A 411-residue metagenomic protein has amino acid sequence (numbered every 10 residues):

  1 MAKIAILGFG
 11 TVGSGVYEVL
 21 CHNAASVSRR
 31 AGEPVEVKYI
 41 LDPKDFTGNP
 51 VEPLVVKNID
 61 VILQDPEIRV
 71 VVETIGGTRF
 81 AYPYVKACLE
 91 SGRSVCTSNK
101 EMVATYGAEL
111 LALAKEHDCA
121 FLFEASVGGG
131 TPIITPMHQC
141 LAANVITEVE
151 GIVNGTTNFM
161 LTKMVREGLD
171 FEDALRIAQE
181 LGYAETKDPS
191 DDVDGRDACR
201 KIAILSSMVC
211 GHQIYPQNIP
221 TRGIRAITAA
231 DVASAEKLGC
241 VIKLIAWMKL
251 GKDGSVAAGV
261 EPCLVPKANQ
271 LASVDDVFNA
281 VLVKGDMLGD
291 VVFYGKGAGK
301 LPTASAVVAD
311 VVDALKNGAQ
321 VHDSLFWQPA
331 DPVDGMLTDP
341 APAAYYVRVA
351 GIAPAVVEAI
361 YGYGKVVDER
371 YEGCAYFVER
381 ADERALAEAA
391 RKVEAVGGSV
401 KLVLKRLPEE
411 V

Functional and structural regions predicted by a protein language model:
M1-S91: N-terminal glycine-/serine-/threonine-rich beta1-alpha1-beta2 phosphate-ribose binding loop of Rossmann-like
P34, D188, D192, Q213-T221 (+2 more regions): Flexible, glycine/charged-enriched surface loops at secondary-structure junctions
I68, K115-D197, I204: Rossmann-like NAD(P)H-binding beta-loop-alpha module
A81-A87, S91, K100-H138: Rossmann-fold NAD(P)-binding glycine/threonine-rich loop
S94-C96: A short hydrophobic/small-residue beta-strand
I146-E150, N158-L161, V165, Y183-S190 (+2 more regions): Catalytic, metal-anchored helix/loop core of enzyme active sites in primary metabolism
D173-S273, F278-A280: Substrate-binding/catalytic subdomain of NAD(P)-dependent oxidoreductase enzymes
V311-V411: A conserved regulatory-domain signal marking ACT and ACT-like small-molecule sensing domains and adjacent regulatory
